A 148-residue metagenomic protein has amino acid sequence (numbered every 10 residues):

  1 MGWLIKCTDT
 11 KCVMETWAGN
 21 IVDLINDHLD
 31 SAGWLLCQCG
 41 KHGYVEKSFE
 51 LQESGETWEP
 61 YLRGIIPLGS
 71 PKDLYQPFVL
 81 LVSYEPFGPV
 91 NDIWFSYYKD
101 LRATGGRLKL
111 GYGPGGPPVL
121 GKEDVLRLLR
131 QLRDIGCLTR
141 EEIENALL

Functional and structural regions predicted by a protein language model:
I5-D30: Short recognition patches in nucleic-acid-associated and regulatory proteins
K11, C39, K99-L101: Solvent-exposed strand-loop boundary residues in beta-sheet-rich modules
D27-V45: Cysteine-rich micro-motifs
S31, E50-K72, L148: Charged, low-complexity intrinsically disordered segments and flexible loops
Q76-G111: A short, structured beta-strand/loop element
R107-G121: A short, exposed loop/beta-hairpin motif centered on an aromatic-Gly-Thr core
P117-L148: Polybasic, proline/glycine-rich intrinsically disordered low-complexity segments
